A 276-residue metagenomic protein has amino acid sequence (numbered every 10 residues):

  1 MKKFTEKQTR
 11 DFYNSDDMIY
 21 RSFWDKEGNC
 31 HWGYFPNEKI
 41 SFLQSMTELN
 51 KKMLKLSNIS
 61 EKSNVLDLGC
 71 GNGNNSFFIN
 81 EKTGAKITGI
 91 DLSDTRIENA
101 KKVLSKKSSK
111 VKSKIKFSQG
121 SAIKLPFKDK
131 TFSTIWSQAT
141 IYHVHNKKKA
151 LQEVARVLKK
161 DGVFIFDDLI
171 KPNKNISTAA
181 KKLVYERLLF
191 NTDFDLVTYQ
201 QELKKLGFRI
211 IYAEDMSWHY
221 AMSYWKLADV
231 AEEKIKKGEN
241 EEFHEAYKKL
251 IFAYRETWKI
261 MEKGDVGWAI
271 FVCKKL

Functional and structural regions predicted by a protein language model:
M1-S22: N-terminal auxiliary segments of SAM/dcSAM-dependent transferases
K26, C30-H31, I40-E61: Conserved alpha-helix/loop element of class I SAM-dependent methyltransferases that forms part of the SAM/SAH-binding
N64-L68, N72-K124: Class I SAM-dependent methyltransferase SAM/SAH-binding core
I123-T134: A short acidic, Gly/Pro-enriched loop at the edge of an enzyme's catalytic core that lines a small-molecule cofactor
K148-V163: A short glycine-rich, Lys/Arg-flanked "PGG" loop and its adjoining helix->strand segment in the class I
L169-F190: Short, glycine-/aromatic-enriched active-site segment of Class I SAM-dependent methyltransferases
T192-G207, A213: Short alpha-helix
Y212-L276: Conserved Class I S-adenosyl-L-methionine
